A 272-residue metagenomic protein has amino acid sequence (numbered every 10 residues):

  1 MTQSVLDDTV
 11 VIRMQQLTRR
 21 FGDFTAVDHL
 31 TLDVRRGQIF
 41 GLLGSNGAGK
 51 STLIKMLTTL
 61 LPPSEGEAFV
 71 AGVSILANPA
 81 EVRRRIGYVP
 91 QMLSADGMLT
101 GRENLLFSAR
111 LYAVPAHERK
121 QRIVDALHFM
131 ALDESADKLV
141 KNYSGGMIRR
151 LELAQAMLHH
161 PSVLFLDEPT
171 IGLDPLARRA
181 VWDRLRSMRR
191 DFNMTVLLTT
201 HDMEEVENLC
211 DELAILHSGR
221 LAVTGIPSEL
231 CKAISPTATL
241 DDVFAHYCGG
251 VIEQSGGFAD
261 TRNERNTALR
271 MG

Functional and structural regions predicted by a protein language model:
L106, R110, H117-S135: Conserved ABC ATPase "signature" region
H160: Conserved catalytic motifs of ABC-family nucleotide-binding domains
L164-D167: Catalytic Walker B motif of ABC-type/P-loop ATPase nucleotide-binding domains
R179-F192: Helical segment within the ABC ATPase nucleotide-binding domain
V206-N208: A short, surface-exposed alpha-helical micro-motif characterized by mixed small hydrophobic and charged/polar residues
T224-G225: ABC ATPase "signature
